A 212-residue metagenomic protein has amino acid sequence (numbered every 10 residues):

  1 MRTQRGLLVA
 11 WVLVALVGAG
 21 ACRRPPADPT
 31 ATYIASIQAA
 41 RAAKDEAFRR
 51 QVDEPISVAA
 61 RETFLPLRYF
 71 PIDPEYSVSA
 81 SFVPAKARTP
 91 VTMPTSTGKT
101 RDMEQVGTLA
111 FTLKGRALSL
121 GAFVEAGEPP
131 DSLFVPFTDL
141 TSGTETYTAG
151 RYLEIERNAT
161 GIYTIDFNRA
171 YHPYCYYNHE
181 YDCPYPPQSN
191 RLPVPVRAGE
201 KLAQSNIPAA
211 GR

Functional and structural regions predicted by a protein language model:
M1-W11: Bacterial N-terminal signal peptides that target proteins for export
G18-A21: C-terminal motif of bacterial Sec signal peptides marking the signal peptidase cleavage site
R23-A35: Bacterial Sec signal peptide processing site at the extreme N-terminus
Y33-L109: N-terminal secretory signal peptides
P84-A149: Mid-length scaffold segments of soluble, non-membrane domains
R88-P94, S132, N158, S189 (+1 more regions): Terminal leader/tail segments of proteins
P136-Y171: Acidic, glycine-rich flexible loop segments
Y177-R212: C-terminal partner/receptor-binding element of secreted or periplasmic proteins
